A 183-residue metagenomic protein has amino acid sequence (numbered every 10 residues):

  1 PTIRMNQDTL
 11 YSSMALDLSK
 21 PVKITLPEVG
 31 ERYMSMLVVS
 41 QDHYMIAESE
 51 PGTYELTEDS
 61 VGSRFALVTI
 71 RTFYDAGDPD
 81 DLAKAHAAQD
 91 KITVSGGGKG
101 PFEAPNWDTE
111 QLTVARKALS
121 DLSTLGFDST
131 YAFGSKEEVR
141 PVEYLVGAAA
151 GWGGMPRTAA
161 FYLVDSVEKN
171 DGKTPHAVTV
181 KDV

Functional and structural regions predicted by a protein language model:
P1-V183: A compositional/structural signature for long, glycine/proline-rich flexible linkers and loops on extracytoplasmic
